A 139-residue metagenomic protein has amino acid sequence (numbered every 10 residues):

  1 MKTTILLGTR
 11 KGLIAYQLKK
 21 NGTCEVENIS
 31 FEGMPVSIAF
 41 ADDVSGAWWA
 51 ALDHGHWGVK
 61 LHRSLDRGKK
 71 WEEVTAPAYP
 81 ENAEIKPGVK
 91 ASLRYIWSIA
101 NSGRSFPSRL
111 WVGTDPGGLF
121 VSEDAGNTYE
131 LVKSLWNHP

Functional and structural regions predicted by a protein language model:
M1-P139: Extracellular glycan-interacting surfaces
